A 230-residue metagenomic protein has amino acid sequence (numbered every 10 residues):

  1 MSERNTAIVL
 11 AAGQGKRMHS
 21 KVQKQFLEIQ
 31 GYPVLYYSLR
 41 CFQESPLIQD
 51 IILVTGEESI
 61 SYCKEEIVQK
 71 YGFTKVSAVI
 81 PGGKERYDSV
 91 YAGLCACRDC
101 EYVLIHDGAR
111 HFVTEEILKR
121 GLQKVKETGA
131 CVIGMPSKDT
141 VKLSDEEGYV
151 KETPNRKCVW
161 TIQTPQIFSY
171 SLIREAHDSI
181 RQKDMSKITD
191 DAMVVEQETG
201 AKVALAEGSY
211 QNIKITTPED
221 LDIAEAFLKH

Functional and structural regions predicted by a protein language model:
S2-I60: N-terminal glycine-rich phosphate-binding loop and ensuing alpha1 helix
E3, V159-H230: Conserved alpha/beta core of the MobA/IspD/sugar-nucleotide pyrophosphorylase nucleotidyltransferase superfamily
N5, S144-K151: Rossmann-like NAD(P)H-binding beta-loop-alpha module
M18, C63-I67, G121, A224: Hydrophobic packing residues within well-ordered alpha-helices of enzyme cores
Y36-C100, R181-D184: Conserved N-terminal catalytic core of the sugar/cofactor nucleotidyltransferase
Q49-I51, G129-A130, K202: Residues at the starts of beta-strands that form the adenosine-phosphate
A78, K84-E146, Q163, F168: Conserved beta-loop-beta/alpha segment of the NTase-like Rossmann-fold superfamily that binds/positions NTPs
